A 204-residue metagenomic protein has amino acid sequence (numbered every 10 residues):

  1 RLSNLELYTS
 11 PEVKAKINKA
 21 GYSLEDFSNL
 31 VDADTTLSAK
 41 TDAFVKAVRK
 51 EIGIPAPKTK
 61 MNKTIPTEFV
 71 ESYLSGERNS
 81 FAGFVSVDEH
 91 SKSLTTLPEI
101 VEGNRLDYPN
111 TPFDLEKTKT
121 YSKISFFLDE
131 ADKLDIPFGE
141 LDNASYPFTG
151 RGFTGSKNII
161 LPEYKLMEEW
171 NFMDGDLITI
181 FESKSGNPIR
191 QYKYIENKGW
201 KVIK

Functional and structural regions predicted by a protein language model:
R1-R105, N110-P112: Glycine-rich short-loop/terminal segments
S3, I17, Y22, A39 (+12 more regions): Alpha-helical structural elements
L5-S10, F27-A33, K40, A47 (+9 more regions): Low-complexity, intrinsically disordered/propeptide-like segments
K14-K19, K40, K46, K50 (+10 more regions): Context-gated lysine
A82-E130, P147-N171: Long, low-hydrophobicity ectodomains and other hydrophilic envelope-associated domains
L128-K204: Active-site or metal-binding loop neighborhoods of secreted/extracellular toxin and effector enzymes
